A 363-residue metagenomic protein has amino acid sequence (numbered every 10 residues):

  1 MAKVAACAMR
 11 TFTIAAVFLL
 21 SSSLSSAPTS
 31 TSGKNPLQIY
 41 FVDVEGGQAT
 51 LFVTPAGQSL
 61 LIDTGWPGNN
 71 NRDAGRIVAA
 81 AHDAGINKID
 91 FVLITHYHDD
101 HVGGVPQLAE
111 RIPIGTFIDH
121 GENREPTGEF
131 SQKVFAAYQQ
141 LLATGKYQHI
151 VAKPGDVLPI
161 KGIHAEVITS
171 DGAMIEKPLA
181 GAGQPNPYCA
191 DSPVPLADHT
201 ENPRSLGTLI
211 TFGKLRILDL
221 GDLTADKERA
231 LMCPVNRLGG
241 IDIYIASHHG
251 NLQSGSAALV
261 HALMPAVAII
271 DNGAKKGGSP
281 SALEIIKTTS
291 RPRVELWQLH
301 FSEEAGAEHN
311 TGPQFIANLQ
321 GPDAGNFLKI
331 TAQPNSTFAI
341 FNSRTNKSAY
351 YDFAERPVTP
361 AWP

Functional and structural regions predicted by a protein language model:
M1-T13: Bacterial N-terminal signal peptides that target proteins for export
V4, L24-S25: Non-catalytic, low-structured ubiquitin/UBL-interacting segments
R10, A27-P363: Non-globular, low-confidence helical/coil segments that flank catalytic cores
R10-S23: Bacterial N-terminal signal peptides
